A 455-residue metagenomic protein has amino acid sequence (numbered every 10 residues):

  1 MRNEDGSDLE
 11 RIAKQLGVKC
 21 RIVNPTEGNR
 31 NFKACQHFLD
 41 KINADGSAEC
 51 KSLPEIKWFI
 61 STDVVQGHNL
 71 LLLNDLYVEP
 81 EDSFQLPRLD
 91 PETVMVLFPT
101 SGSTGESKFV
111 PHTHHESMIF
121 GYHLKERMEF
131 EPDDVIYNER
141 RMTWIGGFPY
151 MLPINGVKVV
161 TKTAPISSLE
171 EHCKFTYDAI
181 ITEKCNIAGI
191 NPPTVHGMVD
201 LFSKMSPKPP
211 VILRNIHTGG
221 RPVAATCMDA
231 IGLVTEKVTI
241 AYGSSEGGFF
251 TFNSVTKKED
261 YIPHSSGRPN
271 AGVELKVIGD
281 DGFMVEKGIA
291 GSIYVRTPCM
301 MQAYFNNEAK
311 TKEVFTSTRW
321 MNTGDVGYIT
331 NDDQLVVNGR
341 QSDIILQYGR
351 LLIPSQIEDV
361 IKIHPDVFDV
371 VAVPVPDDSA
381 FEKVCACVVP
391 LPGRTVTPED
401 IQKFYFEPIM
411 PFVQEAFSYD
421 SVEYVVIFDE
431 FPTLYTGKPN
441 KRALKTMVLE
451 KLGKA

Functional and structural regions predicted by a protein language model:
M1-N74, I181, P392-R394: Structural core segment of the AMP-binding/adenylate-forming
E4, D8-K14, V23-T26, I181 (+7 more regions): AMP-binding/adenylate-forming catalytic core of the ANL superfamily
S52-L53, S61, Q66-G67, L71 (+4 more regions): Conserved pre-ATP/AMP-binding loop-to-beta segment of ANL
K57, P411-P439: AMP-binding/adenylate-forming catalytic domain of the ANL superfamily
N74-Y77, V157, C185-G189, V199-Y261 (+2 more regions): Gly/Ser/Thr-rich phosphate-binding loop
M118-V135, T143-I187, P192, H196 (+1 more regions): Conserved AMP-binding/adenylation subdomain of ANL enzymes
R268-G272, F283-V314, L352: Conserved ATP/PPi-binding loop(s) of AMP-dependent carboxylate-activating enzymes
D281-G282, D333, F428-E450: Flexible lysine-rich "adenylation lid" loop at the C-terminal edge of ANL adenylation domains
